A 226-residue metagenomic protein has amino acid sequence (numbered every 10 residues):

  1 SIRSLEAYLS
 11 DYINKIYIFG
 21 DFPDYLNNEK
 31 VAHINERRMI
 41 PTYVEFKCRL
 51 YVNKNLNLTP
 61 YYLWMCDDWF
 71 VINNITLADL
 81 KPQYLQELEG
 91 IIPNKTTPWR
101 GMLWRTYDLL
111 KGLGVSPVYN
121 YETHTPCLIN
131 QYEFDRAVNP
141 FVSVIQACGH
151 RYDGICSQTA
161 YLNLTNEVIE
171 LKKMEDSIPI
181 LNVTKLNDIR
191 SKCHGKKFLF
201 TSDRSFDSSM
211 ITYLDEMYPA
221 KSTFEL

Functional and structural regions predicted by a protein language model:
S1-A7, N35-M65: A conserved donor-nucleotide-binding helix/loop in the catalytic core of Leloir-type glycosyltransferases
S1-M39, V168, K196-L226: N-terminal anchoring/stem segment of glycosyltransferases
I13, T59-Y61, C156-Q158: Extracellular structured ligand-interaction cores
L26-K30, N73-L77, A160: A short acidic (Asp/Glu
W69-F70: Acidic metal-phosphate-binding loop of nucleotide-sugar-dependent transferases
N73-T106: Conserved donor-nucleotide/metal-binding helix-loop-beta segment in metal-dependent transferases, i.e., the alpha-helix
G101-F198: Catalytic core and acceptor-binding pocket of nucleotide-sugar-dependent glycosyltransferases
